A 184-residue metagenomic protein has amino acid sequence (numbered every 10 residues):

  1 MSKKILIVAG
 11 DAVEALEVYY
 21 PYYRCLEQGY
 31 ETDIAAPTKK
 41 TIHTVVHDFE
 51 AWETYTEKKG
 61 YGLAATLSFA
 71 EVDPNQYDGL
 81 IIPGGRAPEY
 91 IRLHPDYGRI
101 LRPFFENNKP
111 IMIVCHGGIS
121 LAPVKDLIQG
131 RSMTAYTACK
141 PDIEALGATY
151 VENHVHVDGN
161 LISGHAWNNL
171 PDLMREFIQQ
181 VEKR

Functional and structural regions predicted by a protein language model:
M1-N107, I111, I119-S132, K140-R184: Extended, subdomain-level signal for the structured scaffold at the beginning of enzyme domains
C115: Catalytic nucleophile serine of serine hydrolases, specifically the conserved "nucleophile elbow" pentapeptide
A135: Short, basic/aromatic beta-hairpin or loop at an interaction surface
